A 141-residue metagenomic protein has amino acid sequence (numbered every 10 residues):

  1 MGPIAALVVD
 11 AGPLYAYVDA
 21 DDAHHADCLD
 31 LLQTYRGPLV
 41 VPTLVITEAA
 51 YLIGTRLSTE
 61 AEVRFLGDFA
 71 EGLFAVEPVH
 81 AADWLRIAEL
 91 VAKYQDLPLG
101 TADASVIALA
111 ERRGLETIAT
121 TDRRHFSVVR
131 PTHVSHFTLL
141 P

Functional and structural regions predicted by a protein language model:
M1-A6, I107, E111-P141: Acidic, PIN/NYN-like endoribonuclease modules and their adjacent C-terminal/linker elements
M1-V41, G54-G67, T132-H133: Short, well-structured N-terminal submotif of metal-dependent ribonuclease cores
G2, A75-T121: Active-site neighborhoods of divalent-metal-dependent phosphate/nucleic-acid chemistry enzymes
D10, E48, D103, D122: Acidic active-site catalytic centers that drive phospho-/nucleotidyl reactions and related ester hydrolyses
G12-P13, L44, A82, R124: Alpha-helix/helix-capping structural signal
Y51-G54, E111: Short glycine/serine- and small hydrophobic-enriched flexible loop segments
D68-A70, A75-H80, A88, Q95-D96 (+2 more regions): Short acidic, glycine/proline-enriched helix-loop-strand junctions
